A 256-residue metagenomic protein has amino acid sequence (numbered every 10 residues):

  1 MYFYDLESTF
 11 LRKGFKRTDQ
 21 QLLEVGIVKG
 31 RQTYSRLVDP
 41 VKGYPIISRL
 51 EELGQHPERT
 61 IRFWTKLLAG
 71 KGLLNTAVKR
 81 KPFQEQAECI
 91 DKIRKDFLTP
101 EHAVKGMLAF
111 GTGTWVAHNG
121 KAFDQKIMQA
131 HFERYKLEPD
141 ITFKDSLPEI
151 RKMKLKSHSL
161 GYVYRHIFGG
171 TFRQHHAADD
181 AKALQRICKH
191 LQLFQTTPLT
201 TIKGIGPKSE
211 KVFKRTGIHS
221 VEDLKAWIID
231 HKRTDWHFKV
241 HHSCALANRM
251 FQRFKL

Functional and structural regions predicted by a protein language model:
M1-Q129, Y135-I141, Y162-F168, H175: Conserved non-catalytic scaffold segment of RNase H-like nuclease domains
H131-R134, H166, I187-F194, T216: Active-site catalytic microenvironments for nucleophilic, acid-base chemistry
F143-S159: Short alpha-helix plus adjacent loop in nuclease-associated cores
Q174-D179, H219-V221: Short, charged, surface-exposed loops that flank catalytic or proteolytic processing sites
H176-H190: Acidic, divalent-metal-coordinating active-site segment for phosphoryl/phosphodiester hydrolysis, typified by short
Q195-L256: C-terminal extensions
